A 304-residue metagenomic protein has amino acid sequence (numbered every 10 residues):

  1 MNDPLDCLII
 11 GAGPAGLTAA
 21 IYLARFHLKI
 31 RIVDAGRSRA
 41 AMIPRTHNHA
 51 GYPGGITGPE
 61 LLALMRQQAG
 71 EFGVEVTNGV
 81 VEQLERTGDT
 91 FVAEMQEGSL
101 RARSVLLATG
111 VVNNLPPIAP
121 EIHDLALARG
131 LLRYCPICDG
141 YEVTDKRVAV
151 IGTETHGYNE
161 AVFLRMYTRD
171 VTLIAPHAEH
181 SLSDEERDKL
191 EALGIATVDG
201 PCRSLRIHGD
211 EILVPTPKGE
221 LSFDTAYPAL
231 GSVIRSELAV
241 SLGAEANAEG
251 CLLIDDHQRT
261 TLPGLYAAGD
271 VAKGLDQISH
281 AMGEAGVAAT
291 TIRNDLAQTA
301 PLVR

Functional and structural regions predicted by a protein language model:
N2-C7, V76-D145, L213-T216, T225-Y227 (+2 more regions): FAD-binding core/adjacent interface of flavoenzyme oxidoreductases
L5-E60, G152-H180: Beta1-alpha1 glycine-rich phosphate/pyrophosphate-binding loop at the start of Rossmann-like nucleotide-binding domains
G11, A108-G110, L115, I151 (+4 more regions): Short, well-ordered coil/turn residues at beta-beta hairpins and beta-strand->alpha-helix junctions within
A19, M42, R86, P116-A119 (+5 more regions): Short glycine-/acidic-enriched loop or helix-start segments at secondary-structure transitions that form or flank
R25-L28, V162, R169-P176, H280-R304: Internal hydrophobic alpha-helix adjacent to the cofactor/substrate pocket in enzyme cavities
R66-G88, V92-E94, L100-A102, Y167-C251 (+1 more regions): A Rossmann-like FAD-binding core segment of flavoenzymes
H123-E142, L230-H280, V287-T290, N294: FAD-site-proximal beta/loop scaffold in flavoenzymes
A126-Y167, T172: Conserved FAD-binding catalytic core of PHBH/FMO-like flavoproteins
